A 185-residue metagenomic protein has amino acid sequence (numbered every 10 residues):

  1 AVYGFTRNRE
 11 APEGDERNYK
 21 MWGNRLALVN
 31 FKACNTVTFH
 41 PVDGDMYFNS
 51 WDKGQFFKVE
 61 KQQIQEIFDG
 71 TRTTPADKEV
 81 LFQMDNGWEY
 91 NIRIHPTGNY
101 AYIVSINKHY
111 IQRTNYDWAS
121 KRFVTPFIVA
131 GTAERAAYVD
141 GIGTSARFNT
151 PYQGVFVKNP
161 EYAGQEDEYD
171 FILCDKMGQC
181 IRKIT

Functional and structural regions predicted by a protein language model:
A1, H40-P41, M46-D52, H95 (+2 more regions): Conserved beta-strand positions in repeat-built beta-propeller and related beta-rich domains
A1-N35, D52, Q63-Y90, R122-G154: Gly/Pro-rich loop segments of beta-rich domains
A1-Y3, G54-K58, H109-Q112, Q179-R182: A short loop-to-beta-strand structural motif that recurs across blades of beta-propeller domains
G4-T6, E60, N115-D117, T185: Structural recognition of the beta-propeller blade-terminating site
F39-D43, I94-G98, F156-D167: Residue-level detector of Asp-centered blade-edge/turn motifs that repeat once per structural unit in beta-propeller
G44, G54, N99, H109 (+3 more regions): Glycine-centered loop/turn positions within well-structured domains that cap or flank conserved ligand/cofactor-binding
